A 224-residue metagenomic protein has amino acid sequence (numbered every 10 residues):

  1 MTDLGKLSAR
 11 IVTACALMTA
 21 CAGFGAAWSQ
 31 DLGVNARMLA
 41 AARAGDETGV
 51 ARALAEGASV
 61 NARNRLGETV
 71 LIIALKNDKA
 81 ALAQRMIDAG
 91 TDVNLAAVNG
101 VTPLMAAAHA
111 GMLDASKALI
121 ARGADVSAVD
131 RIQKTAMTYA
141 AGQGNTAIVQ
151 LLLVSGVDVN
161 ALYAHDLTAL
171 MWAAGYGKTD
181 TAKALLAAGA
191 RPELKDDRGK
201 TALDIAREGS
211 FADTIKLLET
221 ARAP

Functional and structural regions predicted by a protein language model:
T2-L7, C21, G25-E56, R65 (+2 more regions): Intrinsically disordered, low-complexity regulatory segments in ankyrin-centric signaling systems
V12-G23: Bacterial N-terminal signal peptides
A40-G45, I73-K79, A106-M112, Y139-N145 (+2 more regions): Ankyrin repeat A-helix N-terminal signature
D46-L54, K79-I87, M112-I120, N145-L153 (+2 more regions): Ankyrin repeat structural motif
L186, P192-A223: Leucine-rich solenoid repeat scaffolds
